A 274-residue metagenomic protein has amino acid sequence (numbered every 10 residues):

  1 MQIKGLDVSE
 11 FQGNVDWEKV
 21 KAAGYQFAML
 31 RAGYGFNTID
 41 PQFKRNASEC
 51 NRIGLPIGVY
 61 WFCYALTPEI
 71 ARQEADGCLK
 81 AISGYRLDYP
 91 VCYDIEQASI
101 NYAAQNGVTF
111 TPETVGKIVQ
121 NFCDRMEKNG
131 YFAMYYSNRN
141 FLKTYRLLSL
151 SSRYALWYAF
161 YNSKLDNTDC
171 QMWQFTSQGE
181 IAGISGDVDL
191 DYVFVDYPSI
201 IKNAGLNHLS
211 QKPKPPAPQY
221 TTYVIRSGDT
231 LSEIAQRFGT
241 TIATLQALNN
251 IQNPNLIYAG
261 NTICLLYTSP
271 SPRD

Functional and structural regions predicted by a protein language model:
M1-E10, E18, S149-A217: Functionally critical loop-and-helix segments that line ligand-binding/catalytic clefts of soluble enzyme domains
Q2-V15, K19-K21, L30-N121, N129: Substrate-binding cleft of extracellular glycoside hydrolase catalytic domains
I57, F132-M134, L156: Hydrophobic anchor at the start of a short beta-strand that flanks the dinucleotide cofactor-binding loop
Y131-L142: Aromatic-lined carbohydrate-recognition surfaces of secreted/lumenal glycan-active proteins
K214-T241, N261, S269: Primarily a LysM-type cell-wall glycan-binding module
Q246-N253: Short acidic beta-strand-loop surface patches of small beta-rich interaction domains
Y267-D274: Conserved small/polar residues in nucleotide/adenosyl-binding loops
